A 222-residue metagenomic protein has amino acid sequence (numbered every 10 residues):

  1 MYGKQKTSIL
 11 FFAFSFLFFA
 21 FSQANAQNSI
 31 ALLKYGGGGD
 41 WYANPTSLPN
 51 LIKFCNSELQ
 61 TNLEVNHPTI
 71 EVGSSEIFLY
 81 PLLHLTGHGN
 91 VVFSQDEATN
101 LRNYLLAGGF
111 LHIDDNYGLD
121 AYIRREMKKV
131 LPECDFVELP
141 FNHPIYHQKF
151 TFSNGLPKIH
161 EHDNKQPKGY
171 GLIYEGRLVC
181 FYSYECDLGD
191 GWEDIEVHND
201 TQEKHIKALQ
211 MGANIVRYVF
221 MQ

Functional and structural regions predicted by a protein language model:
M1-F12: Bacterial N-terminal signal peptides that target proteins for export
F11-A20: Bacterial N-terminal signal peptides
A24-L82, T86-G89, V179, D187-L188 (+1 more regions): Aromatic-Pro/Gly-enriched surface loop or interdomain linker that acts as a lid/target-recognition segment
Q27-S29, K34-G38, T46-S47, D120-E196 (+1 more regions): An acidic, glycine-rich "communication" segment
I30, L82-A121: Short alpha-beta junction capping motif
N62-I70, I113-N116, C134-F141: Surface-exposed patches in mature extracellular/periplasmic domains of secreted proteins
V65-V72, S94-T99, N164-K168: Alpha-helical scaffolding within the catalytic cores of extracellular/periplasmic polymer-degrading hydrolases
